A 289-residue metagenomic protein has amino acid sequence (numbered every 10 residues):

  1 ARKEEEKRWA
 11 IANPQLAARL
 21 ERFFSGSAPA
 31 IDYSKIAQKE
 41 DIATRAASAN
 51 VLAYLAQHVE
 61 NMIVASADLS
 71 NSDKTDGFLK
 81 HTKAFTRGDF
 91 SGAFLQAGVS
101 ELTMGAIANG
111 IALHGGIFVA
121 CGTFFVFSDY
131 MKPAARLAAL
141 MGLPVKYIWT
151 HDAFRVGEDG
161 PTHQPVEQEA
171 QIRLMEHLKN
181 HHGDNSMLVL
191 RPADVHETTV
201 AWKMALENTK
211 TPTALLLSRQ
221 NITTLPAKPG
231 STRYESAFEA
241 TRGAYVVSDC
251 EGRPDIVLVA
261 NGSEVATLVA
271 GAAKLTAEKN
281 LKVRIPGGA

Functional and structural regions predicted by a protein language model:
R2-T224, E235: Thiamine diphosphate
G105-N109, R284-A289: Short connector loops at secondary-structure junctions
Y147, G160, L174-H181, K228-G230 (+3 more regions): Extended interaction regions within the primary functional domain
K210-T211, L215-N221, L225, R233-G288: Long hydrophobic segments that form regular secondary structure
